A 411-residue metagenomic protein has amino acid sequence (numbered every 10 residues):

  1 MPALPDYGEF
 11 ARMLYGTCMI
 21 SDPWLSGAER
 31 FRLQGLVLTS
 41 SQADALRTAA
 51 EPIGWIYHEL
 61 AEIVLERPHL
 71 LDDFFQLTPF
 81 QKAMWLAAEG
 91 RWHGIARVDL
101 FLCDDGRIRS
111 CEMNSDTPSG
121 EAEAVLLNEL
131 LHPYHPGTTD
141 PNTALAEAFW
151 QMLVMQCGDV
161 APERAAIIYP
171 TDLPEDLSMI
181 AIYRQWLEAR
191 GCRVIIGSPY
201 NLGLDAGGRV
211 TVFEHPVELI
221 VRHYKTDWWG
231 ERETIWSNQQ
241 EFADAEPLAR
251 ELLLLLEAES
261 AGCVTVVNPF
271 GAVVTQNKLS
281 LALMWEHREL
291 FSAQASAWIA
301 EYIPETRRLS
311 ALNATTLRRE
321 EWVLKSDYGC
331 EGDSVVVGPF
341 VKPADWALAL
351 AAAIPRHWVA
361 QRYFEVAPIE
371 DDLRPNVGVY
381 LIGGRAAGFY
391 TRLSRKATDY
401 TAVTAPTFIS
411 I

Functional and structural regions predicted by a protein language model:
M1-I411: Preference for protein termini
